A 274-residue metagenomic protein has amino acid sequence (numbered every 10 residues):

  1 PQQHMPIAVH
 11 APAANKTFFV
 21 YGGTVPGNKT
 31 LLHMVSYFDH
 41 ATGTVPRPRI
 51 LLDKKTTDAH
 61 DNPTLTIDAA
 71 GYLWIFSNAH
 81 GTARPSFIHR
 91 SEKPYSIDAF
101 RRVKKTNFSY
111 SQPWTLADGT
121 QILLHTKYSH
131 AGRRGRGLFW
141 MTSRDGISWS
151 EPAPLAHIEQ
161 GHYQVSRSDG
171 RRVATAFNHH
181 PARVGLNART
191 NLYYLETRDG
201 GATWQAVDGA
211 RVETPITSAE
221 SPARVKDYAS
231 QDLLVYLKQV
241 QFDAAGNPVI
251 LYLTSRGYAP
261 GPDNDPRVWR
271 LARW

Functional and structural regions predicted by a protein language model:
P1-W274: Extracellular, repeat-based ectodomains that mediate carbohydrate processing or recognition
